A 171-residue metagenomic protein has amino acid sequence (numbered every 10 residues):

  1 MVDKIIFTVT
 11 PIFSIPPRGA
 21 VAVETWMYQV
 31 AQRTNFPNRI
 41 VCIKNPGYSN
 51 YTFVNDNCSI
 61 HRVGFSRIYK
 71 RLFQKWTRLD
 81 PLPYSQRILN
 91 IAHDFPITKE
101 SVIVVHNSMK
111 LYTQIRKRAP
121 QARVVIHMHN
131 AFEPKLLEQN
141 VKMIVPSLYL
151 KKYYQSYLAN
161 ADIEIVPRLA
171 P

Functional and structural regions predicted by a protein language model:
V2-A20, E24: Nucleotide-activated donor-dependent transferases that construct or modify glycoconjugates
K4, S101-V102, K142: Structural motif
V9-P17, R33-W76: N-terminal strand-loop element at the rim of the active site of nucleotide-sugar-dependent glycosyltransferases
Y48-N55, Y112-A119, F132-N140, Y154-Y157: Short loop/helix-cap segments at secondary-structure boundaries that form the rim of catalytic
K70-V102: An amphipathic, basic-hydrophobic alpha-helix
Y84-S85, V104-K110, M128: Short His-centered aromatic/hydrophobic patch
E133, N140-P171: Donor nucleotide-sugar binding/catalytic pocket of nucleotide-sugar-dependent glycosyltransferases
